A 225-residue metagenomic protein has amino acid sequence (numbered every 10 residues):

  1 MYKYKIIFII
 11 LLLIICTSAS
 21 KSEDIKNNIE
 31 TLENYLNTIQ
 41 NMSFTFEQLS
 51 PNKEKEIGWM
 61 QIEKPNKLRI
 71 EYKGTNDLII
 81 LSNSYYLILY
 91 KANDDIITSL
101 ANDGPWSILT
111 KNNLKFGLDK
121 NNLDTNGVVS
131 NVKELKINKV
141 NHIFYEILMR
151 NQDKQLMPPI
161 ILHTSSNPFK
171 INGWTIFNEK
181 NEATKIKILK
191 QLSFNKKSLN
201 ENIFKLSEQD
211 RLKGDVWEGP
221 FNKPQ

Functional and structural regions predicted by a protein language model:
M1-Y2: N-terminal secretory signal peptides that target proteins for export/translocation
K5-I15: Sec-dependent N-terminal signal peptides
I15-D24: Bacterial Sec-dependent signal peptides at the C-terminal "C-region" and cleavage site
N34-E54: A short, Trp-centered hydrophobic/proline-enriched beta-strand micro-motif
T38, Q61-K67, S82-Y86, T164-I171 (+1 more regions): Short, solvent-exposed coil/turn segments at beta-strand boundaries
S50-N52, N93-D95, K180: Solvent-exposed strand-loop boundary residues in beta-sheet-rich modules
M60-K111: An acidic-aromatic
G117, N122-G219: Gly/Pro-enriched, hydrophobic low-complexity segments that function as extracytoplasmic propeptides/linkers
